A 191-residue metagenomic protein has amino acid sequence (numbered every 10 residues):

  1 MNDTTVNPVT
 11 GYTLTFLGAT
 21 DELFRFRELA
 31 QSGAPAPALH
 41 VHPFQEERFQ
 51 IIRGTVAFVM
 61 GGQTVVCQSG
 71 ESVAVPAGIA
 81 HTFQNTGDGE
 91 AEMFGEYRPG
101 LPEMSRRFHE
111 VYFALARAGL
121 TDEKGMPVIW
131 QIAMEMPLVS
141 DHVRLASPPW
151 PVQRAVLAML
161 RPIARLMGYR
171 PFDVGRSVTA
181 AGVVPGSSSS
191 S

Functional and structural regions predicted by a protein language model:
M1-L23, A34-L39, P43-Q45, V59-S191: Jelly-roll (double-stranded beta-helix
R25-A30: Short amphipathic
F44-V56: Glycine- and acidic-residue-biased ligand/ion/polar-headgroup-sensing regions
